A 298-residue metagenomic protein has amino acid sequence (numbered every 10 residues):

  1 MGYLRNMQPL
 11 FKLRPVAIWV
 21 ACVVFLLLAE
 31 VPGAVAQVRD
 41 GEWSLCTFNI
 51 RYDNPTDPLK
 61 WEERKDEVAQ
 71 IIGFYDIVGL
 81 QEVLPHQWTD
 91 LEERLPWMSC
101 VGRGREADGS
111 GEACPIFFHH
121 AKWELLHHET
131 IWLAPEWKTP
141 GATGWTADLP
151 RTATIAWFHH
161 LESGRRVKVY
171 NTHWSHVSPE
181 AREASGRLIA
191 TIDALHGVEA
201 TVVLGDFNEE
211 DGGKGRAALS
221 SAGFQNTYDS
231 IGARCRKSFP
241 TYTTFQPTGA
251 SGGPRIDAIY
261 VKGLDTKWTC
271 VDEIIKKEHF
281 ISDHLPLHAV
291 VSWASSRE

Functional and structural regions predicted by a protein language model:
Y3-Q8, R14-W19, L28-R94, R105-E112 (+2 more regions): N-terminal, active-site-proximal structural segment of metallo-dependent hydrolase catalytic domains
Q37-G41, I72, A107-S110, T146-P150 (+5 more regions): Extracellular/periplasmic catalytic domains that process cell-envelope and extracellular macromolecules
W43-I50, V68-W88, F117, A156 (+5 more regions): Active-site beta-strand/loop signature of hydrolases that rely on acidic residues for catalysis
T47-K65, W132-D148, S175: Acidic/histidine-rich helix-loop elements that form or flank divalent-metal/phosphate-binding sites at the catalytic
I50-D53, L84-Q87, R105-G109, K122-W123 (+5 more regions): Solvent-exposed loop/turn segments at secondary-structure junctions within structured extracellular/periplasmic domains
P58-E63, E82, H176-E183, E210 (+1 more regions): Soluble non-cytosolic domains of exported or imported proteins
I77-R166, I275: Structured beta-strand-rich core segments of catalytic domains in phosphoester-bond hydrolases
K122, E180-E183, D193-T201, E209-E298: Metal-dependent phosphoester-hydrolase catalytic domains
